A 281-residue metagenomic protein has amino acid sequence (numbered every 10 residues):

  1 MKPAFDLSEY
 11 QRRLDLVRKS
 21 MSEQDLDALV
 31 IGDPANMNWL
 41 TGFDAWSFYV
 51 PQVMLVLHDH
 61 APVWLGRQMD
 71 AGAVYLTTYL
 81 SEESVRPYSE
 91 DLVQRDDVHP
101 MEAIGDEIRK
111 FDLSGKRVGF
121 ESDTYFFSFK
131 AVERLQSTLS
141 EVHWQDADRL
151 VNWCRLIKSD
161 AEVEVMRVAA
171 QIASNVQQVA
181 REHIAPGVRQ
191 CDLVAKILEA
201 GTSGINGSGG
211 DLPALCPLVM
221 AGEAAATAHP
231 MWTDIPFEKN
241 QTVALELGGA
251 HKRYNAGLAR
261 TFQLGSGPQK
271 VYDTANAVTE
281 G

Functional and structural regions predicted by a protein language model:
M1-G281: Active-site neighborhoods and metal-handling regions in enzymes and metal-associated proteins
